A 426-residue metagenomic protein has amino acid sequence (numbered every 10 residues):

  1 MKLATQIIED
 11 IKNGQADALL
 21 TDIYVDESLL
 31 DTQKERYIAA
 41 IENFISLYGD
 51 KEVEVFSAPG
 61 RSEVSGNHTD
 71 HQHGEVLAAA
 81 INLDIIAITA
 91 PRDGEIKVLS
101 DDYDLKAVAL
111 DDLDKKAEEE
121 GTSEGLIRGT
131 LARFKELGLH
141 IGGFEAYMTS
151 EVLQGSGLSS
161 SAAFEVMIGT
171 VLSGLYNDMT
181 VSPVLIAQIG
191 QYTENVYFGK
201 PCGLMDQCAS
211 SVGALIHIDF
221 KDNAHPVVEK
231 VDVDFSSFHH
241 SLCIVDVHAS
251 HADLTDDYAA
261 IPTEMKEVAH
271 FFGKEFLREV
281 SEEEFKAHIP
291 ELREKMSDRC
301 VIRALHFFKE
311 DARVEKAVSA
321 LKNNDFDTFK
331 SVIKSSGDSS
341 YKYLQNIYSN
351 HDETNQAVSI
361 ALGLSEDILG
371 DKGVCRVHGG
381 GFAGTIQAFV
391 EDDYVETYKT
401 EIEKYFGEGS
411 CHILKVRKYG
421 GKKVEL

Functional and structural regions predicted by a protein language model:
M1-R61, I86, A90-E120, H217-R376 (+1 more regions): C-terminal nucleotide
H73-D93, V212: Structural signature of FAD isoalloxazine-binding scaffolds in flavoprotein oxidoreductases
A80-N82, L158-D178, V390: DPxDG-like acidic metal-binding loop motif
K97-L99, G143-S150, T180-Y192, K330-S335 (+1 more regions): Beta-strand segments within the central parallel beta-sheet cores of soluble alpha/beta enzyme folds
E136-E145, L172-I186, D392-Y405: Phosphate-handling active-site elements
D178-P226, S336, L362-S365, V377-H378: Alpha/beta catalytic cores of group-transfer enzymes, especially the acyltransferase/condensing modules of polyketide
